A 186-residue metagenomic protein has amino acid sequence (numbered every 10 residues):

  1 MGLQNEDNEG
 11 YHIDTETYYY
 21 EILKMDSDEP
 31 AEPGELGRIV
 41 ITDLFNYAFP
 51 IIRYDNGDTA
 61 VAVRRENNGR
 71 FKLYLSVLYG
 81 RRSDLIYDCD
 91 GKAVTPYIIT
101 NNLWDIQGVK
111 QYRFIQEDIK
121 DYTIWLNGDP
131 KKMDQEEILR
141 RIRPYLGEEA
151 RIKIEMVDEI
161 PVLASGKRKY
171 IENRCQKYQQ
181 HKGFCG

Functional and structural regions predicted by a protein language model:
M1-G186: Active-site glycine/GP-rich loop and adjacent strand/helix microenvironment that borders small-molecule binding pockets
